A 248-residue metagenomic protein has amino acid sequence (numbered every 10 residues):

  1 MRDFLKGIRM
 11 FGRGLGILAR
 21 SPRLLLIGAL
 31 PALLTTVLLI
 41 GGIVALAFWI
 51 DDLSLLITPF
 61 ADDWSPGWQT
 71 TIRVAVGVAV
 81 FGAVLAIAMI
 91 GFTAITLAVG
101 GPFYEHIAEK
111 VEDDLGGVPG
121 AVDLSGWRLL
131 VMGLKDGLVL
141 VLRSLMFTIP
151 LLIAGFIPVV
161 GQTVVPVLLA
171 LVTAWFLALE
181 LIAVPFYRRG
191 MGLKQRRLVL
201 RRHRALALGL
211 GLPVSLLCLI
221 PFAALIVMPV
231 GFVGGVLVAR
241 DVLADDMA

Functional and structural regions predicted by a protein language model:
M1-T148, M191-L193, R202-L206, L210-V214 (+2 more regions): Helix-coil boundary and N-terminal low-complexity module in membrane systems
G42, G77-E112, G155-R188, F222-D246: Selective recognition of hydrophobic, aromatic-rich stretches within alpha-helical transmembrane segments of polytopic
L134-V159, P166, L225: Transmembrane alpha-helical segments and their cytosolic interface motifs in multi-pass membrane proteins
L177-L181, R197-R204: Small-residue-rich segments of transmembrane alpha-helices in multi-pass membrane proteins, especially helix faces
V184-L198: Alpha-helical transmembrane segments
